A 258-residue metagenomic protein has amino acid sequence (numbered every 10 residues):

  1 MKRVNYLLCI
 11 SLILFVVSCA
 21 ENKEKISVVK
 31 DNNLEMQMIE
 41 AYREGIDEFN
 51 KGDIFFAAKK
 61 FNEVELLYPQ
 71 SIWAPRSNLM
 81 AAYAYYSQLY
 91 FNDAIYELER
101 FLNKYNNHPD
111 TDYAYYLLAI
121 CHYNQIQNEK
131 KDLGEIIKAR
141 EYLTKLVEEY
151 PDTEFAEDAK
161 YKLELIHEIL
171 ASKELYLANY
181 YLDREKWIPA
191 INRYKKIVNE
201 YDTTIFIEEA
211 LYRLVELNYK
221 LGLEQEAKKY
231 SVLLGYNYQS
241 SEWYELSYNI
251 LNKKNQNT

Functional and structural regions predicted by a protein language model:
M1-C19: Sec-dependent bacterial lipoprotein signal peptides
S18-T258: Acidic, polar-rich low-complexity tracts and alpha-helical solenoid repeat scaffolds
